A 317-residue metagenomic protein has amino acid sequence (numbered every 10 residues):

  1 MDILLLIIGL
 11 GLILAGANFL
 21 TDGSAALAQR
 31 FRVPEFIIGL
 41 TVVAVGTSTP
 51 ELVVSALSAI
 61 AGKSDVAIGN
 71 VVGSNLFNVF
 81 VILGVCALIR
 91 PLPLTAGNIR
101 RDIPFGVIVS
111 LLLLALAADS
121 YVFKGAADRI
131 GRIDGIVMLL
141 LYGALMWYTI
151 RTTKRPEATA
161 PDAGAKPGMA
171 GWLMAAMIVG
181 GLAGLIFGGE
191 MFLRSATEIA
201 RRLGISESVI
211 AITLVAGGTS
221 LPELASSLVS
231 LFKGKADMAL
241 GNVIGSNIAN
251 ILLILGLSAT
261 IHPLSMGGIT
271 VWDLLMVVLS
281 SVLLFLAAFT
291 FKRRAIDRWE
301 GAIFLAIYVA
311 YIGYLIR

Functional and structural regions predicted by a protein language model:
M1-R317: Hydrophobic alpha-helical segments, chiefly the membrane-spanning helices and signal/signal-anchor peptides
